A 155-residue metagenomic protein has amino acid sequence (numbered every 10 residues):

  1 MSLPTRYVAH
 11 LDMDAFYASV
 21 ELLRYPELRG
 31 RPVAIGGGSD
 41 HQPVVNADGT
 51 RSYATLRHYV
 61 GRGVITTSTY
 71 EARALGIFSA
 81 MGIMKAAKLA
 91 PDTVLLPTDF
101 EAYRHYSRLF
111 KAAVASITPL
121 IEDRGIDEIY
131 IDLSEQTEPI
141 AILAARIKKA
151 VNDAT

Functional and structural regions predicted by a protein language model:
M1-E138, I147-T155: Residues that scaffold, gate, or flank divalent-cation-dependent active/transport sites
